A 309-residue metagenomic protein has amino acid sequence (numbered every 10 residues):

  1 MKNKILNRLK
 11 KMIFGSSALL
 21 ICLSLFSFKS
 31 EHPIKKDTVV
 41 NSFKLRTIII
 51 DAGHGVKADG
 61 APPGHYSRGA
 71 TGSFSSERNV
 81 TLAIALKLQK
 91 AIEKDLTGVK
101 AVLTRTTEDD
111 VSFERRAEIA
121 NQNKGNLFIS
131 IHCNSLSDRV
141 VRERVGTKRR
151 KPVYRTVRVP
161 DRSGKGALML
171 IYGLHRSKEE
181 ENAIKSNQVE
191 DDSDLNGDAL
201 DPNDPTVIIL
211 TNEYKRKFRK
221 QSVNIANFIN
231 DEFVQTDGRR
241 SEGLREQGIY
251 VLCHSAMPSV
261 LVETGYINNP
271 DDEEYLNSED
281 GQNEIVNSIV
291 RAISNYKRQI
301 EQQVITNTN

Functional and structural regions predicted by a protein language model:
K2-S17: N-terminal Sec-pathway targeting helices
S16-S24: Bacterial N-terminal signal peptides
I21, D59-A61, D271, R298: Residues at secondary-structure transition points
H32-F43, A70-N309: Active-site-proximal helix/loop segments of hydrolytic enzymes
R46-F74: Short glycine-rich His-centered loop
